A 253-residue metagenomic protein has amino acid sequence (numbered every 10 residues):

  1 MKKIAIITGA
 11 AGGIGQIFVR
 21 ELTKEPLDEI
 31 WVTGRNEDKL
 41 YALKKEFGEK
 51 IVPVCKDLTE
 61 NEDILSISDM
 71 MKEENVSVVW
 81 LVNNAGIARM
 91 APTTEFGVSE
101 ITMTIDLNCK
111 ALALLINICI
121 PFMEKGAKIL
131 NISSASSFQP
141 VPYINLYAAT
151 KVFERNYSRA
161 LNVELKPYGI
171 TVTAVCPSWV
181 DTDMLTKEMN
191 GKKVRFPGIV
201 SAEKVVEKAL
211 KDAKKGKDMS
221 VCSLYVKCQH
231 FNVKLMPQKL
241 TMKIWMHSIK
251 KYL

Functional and structural regions predicted by a protein language model:
A11-G12: Conserved glycine-rich cofactor-binding loop
P26-A42: Conserved glycine-rich Rossmann-like NAD(P)H-binding loop of the short-chain dehydrogenase/reductase
N84-R89: Conserved NAD(P)H cofactor-binding loop of Rossmann-fold oxidoreductase domains
P92-T93, G97-T102: Substrate-binding pocket helix/loop in short-chain dehydrogenase/reductase
I116, T150: Active-site helix of classical SDR
S134: Residue(s) in the substrate-gating loop at a strand-loop-helix junction that position the organic substrate next
A174, V194-H230: C-terminal helical subdomain
